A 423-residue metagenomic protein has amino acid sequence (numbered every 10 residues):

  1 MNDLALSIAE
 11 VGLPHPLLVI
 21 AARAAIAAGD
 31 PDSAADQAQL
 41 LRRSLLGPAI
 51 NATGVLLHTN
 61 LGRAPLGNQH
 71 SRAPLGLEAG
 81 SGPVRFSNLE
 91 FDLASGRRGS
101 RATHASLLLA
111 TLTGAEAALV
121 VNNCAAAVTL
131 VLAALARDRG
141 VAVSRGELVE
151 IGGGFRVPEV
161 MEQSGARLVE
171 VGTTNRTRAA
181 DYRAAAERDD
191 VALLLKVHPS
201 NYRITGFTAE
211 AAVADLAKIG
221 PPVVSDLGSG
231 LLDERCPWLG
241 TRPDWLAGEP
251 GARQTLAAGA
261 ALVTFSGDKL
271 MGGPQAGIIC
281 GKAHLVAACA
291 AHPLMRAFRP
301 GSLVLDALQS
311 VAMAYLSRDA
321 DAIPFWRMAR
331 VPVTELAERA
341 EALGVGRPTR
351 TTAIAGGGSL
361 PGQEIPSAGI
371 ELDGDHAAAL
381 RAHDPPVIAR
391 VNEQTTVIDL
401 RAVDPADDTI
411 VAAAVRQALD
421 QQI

Functional and structural regions predicted by a protein language model:
M1-Q39, L45-A49: Long amphipathic alpha-helical segments
A21-A27, A52-T53, R63-S95: Glycine-rich phosphate-binding segment of PLP-dependent enzymes
R42-P65: N-terminal Rossmann-like NAD(P)+-binding subdomain of aldehyde/semialdehyde dehydrogenases
I50-G54, M271-P274, I365, R390-T396: Short Gly/Ser/Thr- and Asp/Glu-enriched loop/turn motifs at secondary-structure junctions
H58, E90-S95, Q394, V411-A412 (+1 more regions): Catalytic, metal-anchored helix/loop core of enzyme active sites in primary metabolism
S95-S302, D306-A312, G344, A414: Conserved PLP-enzyme active-site core in the AAT-like
V143, V304-L305, Q309-G356: Conserved PLP-dependent catalytic core of the aminotransferase class-I/II
A337-V411: Conserved C-terminal alpha-helix-loop-beta "cap" of PLP-dependent enzymes that closes/shapes the active-site mouth
